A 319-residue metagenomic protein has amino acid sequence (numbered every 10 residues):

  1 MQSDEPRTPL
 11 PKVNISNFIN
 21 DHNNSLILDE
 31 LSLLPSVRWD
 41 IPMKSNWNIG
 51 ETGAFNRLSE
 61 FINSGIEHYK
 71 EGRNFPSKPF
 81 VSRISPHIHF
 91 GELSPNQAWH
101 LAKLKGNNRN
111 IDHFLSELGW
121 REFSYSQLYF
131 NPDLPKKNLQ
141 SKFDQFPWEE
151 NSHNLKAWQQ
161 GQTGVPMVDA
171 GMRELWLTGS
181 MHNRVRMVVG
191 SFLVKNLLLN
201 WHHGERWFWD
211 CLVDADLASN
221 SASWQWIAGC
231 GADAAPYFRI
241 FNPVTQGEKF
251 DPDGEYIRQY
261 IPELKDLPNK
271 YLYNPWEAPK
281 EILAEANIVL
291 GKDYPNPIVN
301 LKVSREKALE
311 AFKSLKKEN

Functional and structural regions predicted by a protein language model:
M1-K142, D251, E255-N319: Glycine/tryptophan-enriched, flexible segments
P79-N269: Active-site-proximal binding-pocket segments
